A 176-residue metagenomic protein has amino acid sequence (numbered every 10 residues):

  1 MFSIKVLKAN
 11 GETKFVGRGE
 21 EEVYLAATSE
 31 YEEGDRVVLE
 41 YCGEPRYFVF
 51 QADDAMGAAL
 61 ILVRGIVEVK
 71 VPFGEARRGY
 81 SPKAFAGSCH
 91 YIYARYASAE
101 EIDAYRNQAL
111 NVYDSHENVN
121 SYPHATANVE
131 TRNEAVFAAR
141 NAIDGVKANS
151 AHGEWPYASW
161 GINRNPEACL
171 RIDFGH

Functional and structural regions predicted by a protein language model:
M1-Y47, A52, L62-D173: Disordered, acidic Ser/Thr/Pro-rich linker "stalks" and the adjacent N-terminal cap of the next globular domain
H176: Non-cytosolic beta-sandwich-type ligand-binding/adhesion modules
